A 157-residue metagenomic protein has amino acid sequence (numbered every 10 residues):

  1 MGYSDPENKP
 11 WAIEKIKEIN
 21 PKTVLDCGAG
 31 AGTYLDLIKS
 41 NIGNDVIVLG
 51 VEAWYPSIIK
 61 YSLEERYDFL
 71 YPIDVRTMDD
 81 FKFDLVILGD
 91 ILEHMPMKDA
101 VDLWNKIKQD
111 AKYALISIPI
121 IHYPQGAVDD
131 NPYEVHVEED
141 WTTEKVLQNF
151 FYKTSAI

Functional and structural regions predicted by a protein language model:
M1-K82, K98-W104, D130-E144, S155-I157: Conserved N-terminal segment of class I S-adenosyl-L-methionine
V48, A114, Y152: Hydrophobic anchor at the start of a short beta-strand that flanks the dinucleotide cofactor-binding loop
W54-Y55, I120-H122: Short beta-alpha junction loops
I87: A conserved beta-strand element that flanks and buttresses the S-adenosyl-L-methionine
I91-H94: Hydrophobic adenine-recognition pocket in adenosine-nucleotide-binding enzymes
K106-D110: Conserved helix-to-beta-strand junction in the class I
A111-I120: Conserved beta-strand signature within the Rossmann-like core of class I S-adenosyl-L-methionine
Y123-V128: A short acidic, helix-capping loop that chelates divalent metal ions and anchors anionic groups
